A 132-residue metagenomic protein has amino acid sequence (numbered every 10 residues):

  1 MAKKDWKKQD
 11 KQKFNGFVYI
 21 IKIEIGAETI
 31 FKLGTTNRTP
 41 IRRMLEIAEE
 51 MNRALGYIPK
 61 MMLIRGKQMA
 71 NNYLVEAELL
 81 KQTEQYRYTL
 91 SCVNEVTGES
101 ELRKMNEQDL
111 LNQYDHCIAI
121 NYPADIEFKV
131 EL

Functional and structural regions predicted by a protein language model:
M1-L132: Non-catalytic accessory segments flanking enzymatic or RNA/DNA-binding domains
